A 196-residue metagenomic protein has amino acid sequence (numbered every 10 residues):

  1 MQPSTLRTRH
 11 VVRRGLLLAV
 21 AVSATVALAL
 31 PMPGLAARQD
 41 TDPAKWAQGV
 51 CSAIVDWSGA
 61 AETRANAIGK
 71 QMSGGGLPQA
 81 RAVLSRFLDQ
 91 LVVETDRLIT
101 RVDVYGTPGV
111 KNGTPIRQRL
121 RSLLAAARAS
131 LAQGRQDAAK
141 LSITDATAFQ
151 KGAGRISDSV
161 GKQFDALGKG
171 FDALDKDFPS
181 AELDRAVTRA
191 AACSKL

Functional and structural regions predicted by a protein language model:
M1-V12: N-terminal secretory signal peptides that target proteins for export/translocation
V12-A24: Sec-dependent signal peptide hydrophobic core
L18, V26-W46: C-terminal region of N-terminal signal peptides and the immediate post-cleavage residues of exported proteins
A37-G69: Leu/Val/Ala/Ile-rich N-terminal alpha-helices, chiefly Sec-type signal peptides and the beginnings
D56-A138, G152-D177, E182-L183, R189-A192: Alpha-helical segments in soluble extracytoplasmic regions
Q79, S142-A148, S194-L196: Long, low-complexity or tandemly repetitive, helically biased scaffold regions used for multimeric assembly/adhesion
